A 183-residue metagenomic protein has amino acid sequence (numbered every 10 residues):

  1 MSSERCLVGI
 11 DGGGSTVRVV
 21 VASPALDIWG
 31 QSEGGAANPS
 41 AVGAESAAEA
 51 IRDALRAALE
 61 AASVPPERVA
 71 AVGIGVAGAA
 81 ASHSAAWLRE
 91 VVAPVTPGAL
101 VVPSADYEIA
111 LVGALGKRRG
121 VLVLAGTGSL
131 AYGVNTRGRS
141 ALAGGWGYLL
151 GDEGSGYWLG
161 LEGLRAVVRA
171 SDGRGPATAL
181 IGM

Functional and structural regions predicted by a protein language model:
M1-S3, G98-V123, R139: Conserved phosphate-binding catalytic cores of ATP/NTP-utilizing and phosphoryl-transfer enzymes
S2-E49, D53, E67, S140 (+1 more regions): Short glycine-rich, Thr/Ser-proximal phosphate-binding strand/loop in the N-terminal lobe of ATP-dependent enzymes
R5-D11, V69-G73, V102, G120-L124 (+1 more regions): Short glycine-aspartate micro-motif
G12-G13, V76-A77, A105-Y107, A125-T127 (+3 more regions): Fold-independent oxyanion-binding glycine-rich loops and adjacent beta-strand/coil segments at enzyme active sites
V17-V21, V112, L122-V123, S129-V134: Short beta-strand scaffold segments in enzyme catalytic cores
A22-D27, W87-V95, K117-G120, T136-L142: A glycine- and small-aliphatic-rich helix-loop capping segment at beta-alpha/alpha-beta transitions that lines
P39-S40, A58-P97, V102, V112-L115: Short beta-strand-loop/turn "lid" adjacent to the catalytic site in phosphate-handling enzymes
R139-M183: Glycine-rich phosphate-binding loop plus the immediately following alpha-helix
